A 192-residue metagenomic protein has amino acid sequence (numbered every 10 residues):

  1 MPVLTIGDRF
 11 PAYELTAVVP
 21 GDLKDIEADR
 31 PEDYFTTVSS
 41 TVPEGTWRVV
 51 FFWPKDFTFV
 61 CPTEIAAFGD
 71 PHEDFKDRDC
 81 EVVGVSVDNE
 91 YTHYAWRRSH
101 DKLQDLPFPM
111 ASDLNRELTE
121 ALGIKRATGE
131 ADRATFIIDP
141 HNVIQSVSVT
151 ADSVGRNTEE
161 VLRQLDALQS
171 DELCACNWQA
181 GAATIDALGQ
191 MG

Functional and structural regions predicted by a protein language model:
M1-G192: Chalcogenol-based redox active-site neighborhoods
